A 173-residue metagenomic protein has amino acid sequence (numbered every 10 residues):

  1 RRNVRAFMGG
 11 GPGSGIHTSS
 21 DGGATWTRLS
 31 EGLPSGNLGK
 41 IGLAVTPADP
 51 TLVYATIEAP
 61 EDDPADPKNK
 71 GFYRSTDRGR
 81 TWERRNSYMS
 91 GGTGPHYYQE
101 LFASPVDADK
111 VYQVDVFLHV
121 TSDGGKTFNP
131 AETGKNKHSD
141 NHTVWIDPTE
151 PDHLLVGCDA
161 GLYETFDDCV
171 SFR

Functional and structural regions predicted by a protein language model:
R1-R173: Beta-propeller blade termini and top-face loops
